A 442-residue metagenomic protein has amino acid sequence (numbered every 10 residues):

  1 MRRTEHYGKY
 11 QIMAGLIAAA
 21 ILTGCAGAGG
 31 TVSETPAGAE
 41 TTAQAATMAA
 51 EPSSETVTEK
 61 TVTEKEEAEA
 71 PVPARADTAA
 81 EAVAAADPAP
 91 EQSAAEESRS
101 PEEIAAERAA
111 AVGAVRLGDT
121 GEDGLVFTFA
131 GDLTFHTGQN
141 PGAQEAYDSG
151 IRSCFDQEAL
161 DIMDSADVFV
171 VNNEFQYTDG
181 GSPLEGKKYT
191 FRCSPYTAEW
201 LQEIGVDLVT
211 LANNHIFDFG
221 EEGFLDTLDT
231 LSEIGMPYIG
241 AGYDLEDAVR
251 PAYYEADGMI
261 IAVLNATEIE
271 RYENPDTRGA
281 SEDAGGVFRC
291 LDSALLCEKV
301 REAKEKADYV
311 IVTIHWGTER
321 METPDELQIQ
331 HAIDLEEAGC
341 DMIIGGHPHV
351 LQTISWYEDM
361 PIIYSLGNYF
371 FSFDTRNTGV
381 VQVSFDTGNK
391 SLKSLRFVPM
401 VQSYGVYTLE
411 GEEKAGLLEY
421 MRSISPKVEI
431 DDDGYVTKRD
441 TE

Functional and structural regions predicted by a protein language model:
M1-Y7: N-terminal secretory signal peptides that target proteins for export/translocation
R2, A14, A19, G29-A79 (+4 more regions): Non-catalytic terminal accessory segments
T23-G24: C-terminal motif of bacterial Sec signal peptides marking the signal peptidase cleavage site
D87, E91, A95-E442: Acidic, metal/ion-coordinating pockets
